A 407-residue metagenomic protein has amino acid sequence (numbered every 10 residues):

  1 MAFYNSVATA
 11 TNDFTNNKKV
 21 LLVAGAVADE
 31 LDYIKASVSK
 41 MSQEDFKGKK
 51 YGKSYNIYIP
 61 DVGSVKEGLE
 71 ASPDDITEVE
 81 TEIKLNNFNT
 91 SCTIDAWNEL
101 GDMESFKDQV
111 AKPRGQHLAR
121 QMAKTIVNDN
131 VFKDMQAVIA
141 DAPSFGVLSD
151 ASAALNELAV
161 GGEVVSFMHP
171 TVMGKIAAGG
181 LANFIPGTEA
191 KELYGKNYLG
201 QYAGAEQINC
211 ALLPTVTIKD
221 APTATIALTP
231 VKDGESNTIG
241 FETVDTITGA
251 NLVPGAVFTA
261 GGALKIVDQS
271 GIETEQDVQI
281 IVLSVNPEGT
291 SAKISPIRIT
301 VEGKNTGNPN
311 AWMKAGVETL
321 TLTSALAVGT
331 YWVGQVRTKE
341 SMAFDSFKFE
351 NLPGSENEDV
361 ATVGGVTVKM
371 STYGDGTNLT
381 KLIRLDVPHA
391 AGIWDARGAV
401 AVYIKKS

Functional and structural regions predicted by a protein language model:
M1-E80, A399, Y403-K405: N-terminal "assembly arms/tails" that initiate or stabilize quaternary assembly in self-assembling proteins
A2-M41, T93-S105, A119-I139, A391 (+1 more regions): Short, Lys/Arg-rich flexible segments
N5, C92-D95, V366-S407: Hydrophobic, glycine-enriched assembly/anchoring segments
I57, T81-V147, A153-V172, G195-E206 (+1 more regions): Long, contiguous amphipathic alpha-helices that act as assembly "spine/axial" helices in icosahedral shell and virion
G174-I297, Y403-S407: Autoprocessing Asn-cyclization modules and mimics
P214, T225-A227, V231, V267-E273 (+1 more regions): A sequence-level detector for low-complexity, Ser/Thr- and acidic-rich stretches
N286-T321: Short solvent-exposed strand/turn elements
G329-V366: C-terminal hydrophobic structural anchor segments that stabilize assembly/packing rather than catalytic chemistry
